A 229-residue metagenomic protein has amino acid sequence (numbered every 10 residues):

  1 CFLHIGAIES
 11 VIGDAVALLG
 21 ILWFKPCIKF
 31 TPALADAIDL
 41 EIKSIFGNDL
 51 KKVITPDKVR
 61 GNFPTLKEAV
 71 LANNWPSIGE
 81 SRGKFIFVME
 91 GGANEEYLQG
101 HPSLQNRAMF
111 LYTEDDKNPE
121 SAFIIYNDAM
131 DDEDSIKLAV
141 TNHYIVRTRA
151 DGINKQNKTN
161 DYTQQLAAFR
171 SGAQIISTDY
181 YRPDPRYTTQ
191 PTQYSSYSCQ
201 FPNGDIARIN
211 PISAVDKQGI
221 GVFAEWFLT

Functional and structural regions predicted by a protein language model:
C1-T229: Catalytic cores of phosphodiester-bond hydrolases, prominently lipid phosphodiesterases
